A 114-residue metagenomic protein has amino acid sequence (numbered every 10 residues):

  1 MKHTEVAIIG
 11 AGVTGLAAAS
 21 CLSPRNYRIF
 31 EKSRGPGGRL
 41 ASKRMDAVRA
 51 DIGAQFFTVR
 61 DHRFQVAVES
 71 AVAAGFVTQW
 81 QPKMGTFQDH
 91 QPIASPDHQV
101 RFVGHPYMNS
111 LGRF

Functional and structural regions predicted by a protein language model:
M1-A7: Extreme N-terminal starter segment of soluble prokaryotic enzymes
A7-I9, S20-D46: Glycine-rich FAD pyrophosphate-binding loop
G10-G12, L16: Glycine-rich Rossmann-fold phosphate-binding loop(s) that bind the pyrophosphate of adenine dinucleotide cofactors
G15, P36, R63-F64: Short phosphate-engaging motifs
C21, S42-G85: N-terminal FAD cofactor-binding segment of flavoenzymes
F56-H62, Q91-F114: Short beta-strand to alpha-helix junction loop
